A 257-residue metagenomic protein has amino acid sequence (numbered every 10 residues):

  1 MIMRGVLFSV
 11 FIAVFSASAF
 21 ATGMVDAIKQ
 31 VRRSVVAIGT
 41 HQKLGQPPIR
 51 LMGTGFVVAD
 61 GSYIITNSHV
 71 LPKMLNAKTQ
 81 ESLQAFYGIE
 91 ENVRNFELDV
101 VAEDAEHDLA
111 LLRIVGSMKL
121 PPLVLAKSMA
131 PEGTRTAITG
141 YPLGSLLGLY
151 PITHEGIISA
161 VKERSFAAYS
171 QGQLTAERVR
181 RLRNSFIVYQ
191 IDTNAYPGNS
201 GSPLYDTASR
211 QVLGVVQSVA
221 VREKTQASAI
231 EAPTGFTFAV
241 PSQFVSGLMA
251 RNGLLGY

Functional and structural regions predicted by a protein language model:
M1-V10: Bacterial N-terminal signal peptides that target proteins for export
S16-S18: N-terminal signal peptide c-region/cleavage motif recognized by signal peptidases
T22-M24, H41-N67, N95-E97, G201 (+2 more regions): A conserved glycine-rich beta-strand in the N-terminal activation segment of trypsin-fold
D26-A27, M74, D99-V101, I114-Y150: Active-site substrate-binding loop(s) of clan PA
V31-P48, A110, I114-P122, P151-A250: Active-site region of chymotrypsin-like
V58-A59, A130-P131, T207: Short, well-ordered loop/turn sites that connect or cap secondary structure elements
A59-A105: Catalytic-histidine neighborhood of serine endopeptidases, predominantly the chymotrypsin-like S1/PA family
E81-A85, I89-L98, E132-R135, P151-G172: Beta-strand/loop subdomains of soluble extracytoplasmic proteins
